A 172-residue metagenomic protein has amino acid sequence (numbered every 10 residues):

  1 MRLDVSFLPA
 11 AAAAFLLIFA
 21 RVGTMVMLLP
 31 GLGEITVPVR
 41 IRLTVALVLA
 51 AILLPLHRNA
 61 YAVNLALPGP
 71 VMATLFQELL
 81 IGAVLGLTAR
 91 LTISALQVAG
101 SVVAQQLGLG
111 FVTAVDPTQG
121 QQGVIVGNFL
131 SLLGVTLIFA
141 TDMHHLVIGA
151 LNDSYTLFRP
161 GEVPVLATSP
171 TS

Functional and structural regions predicted by a protein language model:
M1-S172: Hydrophobic alpha-helical segments and their helix-loop boundaries in membrane and membrane-proximal proteins
